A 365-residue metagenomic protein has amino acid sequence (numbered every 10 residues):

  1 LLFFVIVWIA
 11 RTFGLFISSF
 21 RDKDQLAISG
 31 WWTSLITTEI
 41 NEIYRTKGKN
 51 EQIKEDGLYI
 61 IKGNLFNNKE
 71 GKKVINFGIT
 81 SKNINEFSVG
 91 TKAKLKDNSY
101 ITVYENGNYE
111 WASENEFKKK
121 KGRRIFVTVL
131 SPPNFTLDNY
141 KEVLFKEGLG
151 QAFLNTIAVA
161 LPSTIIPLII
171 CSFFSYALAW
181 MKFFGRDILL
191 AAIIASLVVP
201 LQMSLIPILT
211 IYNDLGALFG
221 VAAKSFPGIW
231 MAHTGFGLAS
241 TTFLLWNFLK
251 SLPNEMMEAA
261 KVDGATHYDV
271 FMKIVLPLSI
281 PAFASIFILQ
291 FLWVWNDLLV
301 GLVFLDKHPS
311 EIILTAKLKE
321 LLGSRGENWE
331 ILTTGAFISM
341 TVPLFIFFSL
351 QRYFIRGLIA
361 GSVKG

Functional and structural regions predicted by a protein language model:
L1-G365: A structural signal for multi-pass alpha-helical bundles of membrane permease subunits that mediate small-molecule
